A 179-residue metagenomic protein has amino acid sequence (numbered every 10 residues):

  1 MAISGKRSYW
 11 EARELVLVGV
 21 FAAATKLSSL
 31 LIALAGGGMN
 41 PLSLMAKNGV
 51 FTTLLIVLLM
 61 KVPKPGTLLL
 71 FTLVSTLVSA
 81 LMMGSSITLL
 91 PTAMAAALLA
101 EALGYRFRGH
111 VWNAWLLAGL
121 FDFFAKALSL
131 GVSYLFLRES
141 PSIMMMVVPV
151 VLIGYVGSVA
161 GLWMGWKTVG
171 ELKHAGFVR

Functional and structural regions predicted by a protein language model:
A2-G66: Hydrophobic transmembrane alpha-helices
G5-R13, M39, S43, P63 (+5 more regions): Juxtamembrane/transmembrane-helix boundary motifs in multi-pass membrane proteins
L15-V20, M45-G49, P65-L73, L90-P91 (+2 more regions): Hydrophobic alpha-helical transmembrane segments
V20, L27, T92-L130: Short helix-perturbing small/polar motifs within transmembrane alpha-helices
S29-A33, L59, P63, S75 (+7 more regions): Membrane-water interface at transmembrane helix exits
G37, V111-R179: Membrane-embedded alpha-helical hairpins and interfacial helices in multi-pass inner-membrane proteins
L42-A102: Alpha-helical membrane segments and adjacent membrane-interface helices in multi-pass membrane proteins
